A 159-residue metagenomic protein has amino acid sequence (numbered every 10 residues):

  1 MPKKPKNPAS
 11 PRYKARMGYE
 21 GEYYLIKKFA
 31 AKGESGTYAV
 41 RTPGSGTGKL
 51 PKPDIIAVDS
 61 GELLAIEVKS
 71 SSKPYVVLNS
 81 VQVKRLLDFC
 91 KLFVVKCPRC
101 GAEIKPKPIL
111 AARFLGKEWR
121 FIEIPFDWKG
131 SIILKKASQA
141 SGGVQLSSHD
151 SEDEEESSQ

Functional and structural regions predicted by a protein language model:
M1-G44, V95: Acidic-basic catalytic patches of nuclease active cores, encompassing PD-(D/E)XK and other metal-cofactor nuclease
P2, R12-M17, Y23, V95-Q159: Domain-level recognition of nuclease-like catalytic cores that cleave nucleotide substrates
E22, E67, Q82: Acidic-residue sensor for enzyme active/binding pockets
F29, I55-A57, G61-S72: Conserved catalytic cores of phosphodiester-cleaving nucleases, focusing on short active-site segments
R41, E67, L110-A112: Structural signal for conserved beta-strand scaffold positions within catalytic alpha/beta enzyme cores
S45-K49: A short beta-turn/loop motif at secondary-structure boundaries
P51-P53: Change "...and in nucleic-acid phosphodiester-cleaving endonucleases..." to "...and in nucleic-acid processing enzymes
L63, S71-L110: Short, charged, amphipathic alpha-helix that recurs within catalytic cores of restriction-modification and other
